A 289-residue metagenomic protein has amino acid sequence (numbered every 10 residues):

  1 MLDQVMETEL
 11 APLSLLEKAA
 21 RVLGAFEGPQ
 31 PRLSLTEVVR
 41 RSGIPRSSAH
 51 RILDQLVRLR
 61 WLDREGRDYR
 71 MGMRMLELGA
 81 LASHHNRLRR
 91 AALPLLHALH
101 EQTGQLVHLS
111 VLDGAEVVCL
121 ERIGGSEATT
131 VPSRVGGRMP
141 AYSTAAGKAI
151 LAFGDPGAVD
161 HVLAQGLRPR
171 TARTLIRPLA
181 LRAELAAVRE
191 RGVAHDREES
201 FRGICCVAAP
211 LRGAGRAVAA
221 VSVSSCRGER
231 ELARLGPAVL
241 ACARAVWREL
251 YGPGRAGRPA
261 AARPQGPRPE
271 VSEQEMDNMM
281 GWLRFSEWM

Functional and structural regions predicted by a protein language model:
M1-H85, R89, R248, E287-W288: N-terminal helix-turn-helix
A25, R90-Q102, A187, R191 (+2 more regions): Amphipathic alpha-helical regulatory segments at dimerization interfaces that relay allosteric signals between sensory
R70-Q165: Amphipathic alpha-helical effector-binding/dimerization core of metabolite-sensing transcriptional regulators
E101, E198-G203: Short loop/turn motifs at secondary-structure junctions and domain boundaries
A128-S200, L283, M289: Short, solvent-exposed recognition segments
R202, V218-M289: Juxtadomain coupling helices with adjacent low-complexity linkers
R202-P210: A short beta-strand signature within small-molecule sensing/ligand-binding domains used in signal transduction
R212-R216: Flexible loop/coil segments at beta-strand boundaries within sensory signal-transduction domains
